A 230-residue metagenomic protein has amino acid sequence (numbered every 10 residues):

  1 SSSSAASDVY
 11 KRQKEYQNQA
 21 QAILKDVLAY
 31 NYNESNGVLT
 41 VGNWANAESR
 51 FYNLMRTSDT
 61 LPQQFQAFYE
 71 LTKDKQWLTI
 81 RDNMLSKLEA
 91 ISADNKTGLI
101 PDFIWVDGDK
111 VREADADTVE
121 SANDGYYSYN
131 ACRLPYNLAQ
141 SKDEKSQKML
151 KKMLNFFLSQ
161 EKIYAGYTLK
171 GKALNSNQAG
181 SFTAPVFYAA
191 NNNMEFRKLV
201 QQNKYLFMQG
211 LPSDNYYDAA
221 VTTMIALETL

Functional and structural regions predicted by a protein language model:
S1-Y10: Single conserved hydrophobic/aromatic residue that forms the stacking wall/gate of nucleotide- or nucleobase-binding
K14-A184, Y188-R197, Y216: Extended ligand-binding clefts on enzyme/binding-domain cores
N137-Q140, A189-L230: Terminal, non-catalytic domain-edge segments
